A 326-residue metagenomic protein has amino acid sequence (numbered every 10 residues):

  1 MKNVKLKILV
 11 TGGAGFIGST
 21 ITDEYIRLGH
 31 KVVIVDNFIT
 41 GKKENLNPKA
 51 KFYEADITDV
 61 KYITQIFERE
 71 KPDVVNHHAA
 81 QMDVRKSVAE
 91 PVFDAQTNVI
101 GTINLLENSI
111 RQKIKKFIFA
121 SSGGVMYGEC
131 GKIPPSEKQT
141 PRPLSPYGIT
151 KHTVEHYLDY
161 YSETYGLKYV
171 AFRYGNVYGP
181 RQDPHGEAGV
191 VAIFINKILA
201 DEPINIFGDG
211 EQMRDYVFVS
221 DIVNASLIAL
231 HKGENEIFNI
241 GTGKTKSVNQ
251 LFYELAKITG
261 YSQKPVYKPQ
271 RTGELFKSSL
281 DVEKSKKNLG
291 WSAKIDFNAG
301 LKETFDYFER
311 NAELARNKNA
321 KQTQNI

Functional and structural regions predicted by a protein language model:
M1-V177, I295, E303, F308-N317 (+2 more regions): N-terminal Rossmann-like NAD(P)+-binding domain of SDR-like oxidoreductases, especially those catalyzing
T11, Q96-V99, Y147-G148, P184-A188 (+4 more regions): Short, solvent-exposed loop/helix junctions and linker helices that flank or host conserved functional motifs
D36, I103, E107, H156-D159 (+4 more regions): A cross-family signal for key residues in well-ordered alpha-helices that form functional helical elements
G41-K43, Y127-E129, R181, V248 (+1 more regions): A short beta-to-alpha transition loop/helix N-cap that caps and shapes the active-site region
T58, A79-M82, D94, D183 (+3 more regions): Glycosyltransferase donor-binding loop in the core domain
K61, D73, R85, V92 (+8 more regions): Residues in well-ordered alpha-helical elements
E129-I133, L144, H156-D215, V219-L230 (+2 more regions): NAD(P)-dependent short-chain dehydrogenase/reductase
L199-I326: C-terminal substrate-binding subdomain of Rossmann-fold SDR/epimerase-dehydratase oxidoreductases
